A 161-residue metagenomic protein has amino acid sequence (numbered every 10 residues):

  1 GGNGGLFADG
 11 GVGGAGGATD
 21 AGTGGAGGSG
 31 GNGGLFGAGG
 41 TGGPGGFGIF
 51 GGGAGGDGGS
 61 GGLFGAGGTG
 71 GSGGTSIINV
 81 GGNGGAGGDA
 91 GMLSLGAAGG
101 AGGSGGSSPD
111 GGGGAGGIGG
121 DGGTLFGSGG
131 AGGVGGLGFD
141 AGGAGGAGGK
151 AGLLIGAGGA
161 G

Functional and structural regions predicted by a protein language model:
G1-G161: Long, compositionally biased tandem-repeat segments
